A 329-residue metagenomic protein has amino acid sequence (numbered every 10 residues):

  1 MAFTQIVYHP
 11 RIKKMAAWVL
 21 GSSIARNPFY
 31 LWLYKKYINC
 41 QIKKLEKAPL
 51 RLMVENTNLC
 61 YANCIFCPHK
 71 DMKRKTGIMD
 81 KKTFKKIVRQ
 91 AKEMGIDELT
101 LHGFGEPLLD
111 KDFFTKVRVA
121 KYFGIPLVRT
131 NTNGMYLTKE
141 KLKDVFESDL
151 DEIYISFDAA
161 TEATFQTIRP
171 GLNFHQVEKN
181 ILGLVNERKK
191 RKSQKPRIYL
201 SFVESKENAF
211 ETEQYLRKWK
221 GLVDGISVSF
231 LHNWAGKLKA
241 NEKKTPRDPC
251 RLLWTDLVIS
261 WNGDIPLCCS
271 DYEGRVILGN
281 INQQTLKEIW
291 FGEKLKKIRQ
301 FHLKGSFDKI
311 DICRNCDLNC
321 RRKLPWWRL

Functional and structural regions predicted by a protein language model:
A2-R11, N186-Y199, R217-D248, D264-I265 (+1 more regions): C-terminal accessory region of radical SAM enzymes
F3-E152, T167, G171-H175, K179 (+1 more regions): Conserved alpha-helical substructure of the radical SAM core
L59, N63, P249, I312: The −1 position to Zn-ligating cysteines in a subset of zinc-ribbon hairpins
R74-K75, L109-D110, T138, T161-F165 (+5 more regions): Short catalytic/ligand-binding loop motif for oxyanion handling, primarily in non-cytosolic enzymes, centered on
K81, K139, A159-E162, Q283: Alpha-helix N-capping/helix-start residues
K85, F114, H175-E178, L182 (+5 more regions): Generic alpha-helical structural signal
M94-H102, K121-N131, Y136, E147-T161 (+2 more regions): Conserved C-terminal portion of the radical SAM core fold that forms the substrate/S-adenosylmethionine-binding
R251-L253: Short, small/polar residue-rich loop motifs at catalytic or cofactor-binding pockets
